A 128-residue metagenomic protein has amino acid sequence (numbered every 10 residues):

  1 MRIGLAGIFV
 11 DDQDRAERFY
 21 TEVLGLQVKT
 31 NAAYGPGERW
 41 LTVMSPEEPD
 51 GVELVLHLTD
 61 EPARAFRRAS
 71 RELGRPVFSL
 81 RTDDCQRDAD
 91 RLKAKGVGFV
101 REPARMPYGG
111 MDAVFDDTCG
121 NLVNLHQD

Functional and structural regions predicted by a protein language model:
M1-R2, S70-R75, P107: Short glycine-enriched loop/turn motifs at secondary-structure junctions
I3-L5, G51-L54, R75-V77, D112: Structural motif
G4-I8, N31, R39-T42, L80 (+1 more regions): Vicinal oxygen chelate
I8-V52: Core segments of cupin and vicinal oxygen chelate
D12-Q13, D83-C85: Helix N-cap motif at beta-to-alpha junctions
F19, Q86-R91: Short amphipathic alpha-helices within nucleic acid-binding modules
E38-R39, P62-R67, R101: A short, acidic/glycine-rich surface segment
P46-G51, D60-A63, C85-Q86: Short, charged/polar surface micro-motifs in flexible loops or helix N-caps
